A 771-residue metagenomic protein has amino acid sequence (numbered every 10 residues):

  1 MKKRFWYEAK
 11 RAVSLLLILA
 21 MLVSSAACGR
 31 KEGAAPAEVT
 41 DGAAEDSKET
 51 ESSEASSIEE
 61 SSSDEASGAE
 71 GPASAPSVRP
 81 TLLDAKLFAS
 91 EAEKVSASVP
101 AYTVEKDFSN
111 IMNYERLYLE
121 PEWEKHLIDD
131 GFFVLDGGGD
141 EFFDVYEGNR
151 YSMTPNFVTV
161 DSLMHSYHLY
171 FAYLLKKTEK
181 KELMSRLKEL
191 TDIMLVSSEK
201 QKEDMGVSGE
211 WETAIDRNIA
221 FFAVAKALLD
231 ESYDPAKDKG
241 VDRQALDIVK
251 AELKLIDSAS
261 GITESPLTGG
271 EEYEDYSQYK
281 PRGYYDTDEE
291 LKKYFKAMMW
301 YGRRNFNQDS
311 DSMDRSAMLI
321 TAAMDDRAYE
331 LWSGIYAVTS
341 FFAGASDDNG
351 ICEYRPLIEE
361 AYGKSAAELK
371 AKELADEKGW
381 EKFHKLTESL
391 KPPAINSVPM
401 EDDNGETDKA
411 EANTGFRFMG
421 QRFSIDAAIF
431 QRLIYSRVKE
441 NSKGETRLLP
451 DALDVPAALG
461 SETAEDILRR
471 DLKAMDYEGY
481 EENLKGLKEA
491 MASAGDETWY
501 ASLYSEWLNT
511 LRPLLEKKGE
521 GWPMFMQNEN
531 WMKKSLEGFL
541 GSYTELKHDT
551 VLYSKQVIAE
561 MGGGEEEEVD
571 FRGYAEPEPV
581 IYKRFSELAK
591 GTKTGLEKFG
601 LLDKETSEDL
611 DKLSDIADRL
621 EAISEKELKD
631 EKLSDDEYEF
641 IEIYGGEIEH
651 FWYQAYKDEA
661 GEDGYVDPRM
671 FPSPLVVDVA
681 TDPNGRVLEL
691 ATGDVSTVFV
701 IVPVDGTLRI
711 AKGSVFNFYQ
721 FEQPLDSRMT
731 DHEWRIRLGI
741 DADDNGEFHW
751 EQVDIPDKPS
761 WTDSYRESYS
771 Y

Functional and structural regions predicted by a protein language model:
K2-V13: Bacterial N-terminal signal peptides that target proteins for export
S14-L22: Hydrophobic helical h-region of N-terminal Sec-dependent signal peptides in bacterial secretory/periplasmic proteins
V23-A27: C-terminal motif of bacterial Sec signal peptides marking the signal peptidase cleavage site
C28-A37: Bacterial lipoprotein signal-peptidase II cleavage site
P36, D41-A44, E59, R79 (+1 more regions): A subset of signal/propeptide-processing and intrinsically disordered low-complexity segments in secreted/extracellular
D41-P72: Ser/Thr/Gly/Pro-rich low-complexity, disordered linker/stalk segments of secreted and cell-surface proteins
G68-Y771: Long, non-catalytic protein-protein interaction scaffolds
